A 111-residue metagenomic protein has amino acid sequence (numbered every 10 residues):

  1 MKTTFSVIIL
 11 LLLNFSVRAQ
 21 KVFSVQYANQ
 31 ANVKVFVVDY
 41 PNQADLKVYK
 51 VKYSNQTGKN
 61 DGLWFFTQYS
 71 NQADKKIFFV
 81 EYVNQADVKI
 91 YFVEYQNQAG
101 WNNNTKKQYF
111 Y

Functional and structural regions predicted by a protein language model:
M1-T3, A19-Q20: Absolute protein N-terminus
T3-F15: Sec-dependent N-terminal signal peptides
A19-Y111: Repetitive, compositionally biased segments used for assembly/scaffolding
